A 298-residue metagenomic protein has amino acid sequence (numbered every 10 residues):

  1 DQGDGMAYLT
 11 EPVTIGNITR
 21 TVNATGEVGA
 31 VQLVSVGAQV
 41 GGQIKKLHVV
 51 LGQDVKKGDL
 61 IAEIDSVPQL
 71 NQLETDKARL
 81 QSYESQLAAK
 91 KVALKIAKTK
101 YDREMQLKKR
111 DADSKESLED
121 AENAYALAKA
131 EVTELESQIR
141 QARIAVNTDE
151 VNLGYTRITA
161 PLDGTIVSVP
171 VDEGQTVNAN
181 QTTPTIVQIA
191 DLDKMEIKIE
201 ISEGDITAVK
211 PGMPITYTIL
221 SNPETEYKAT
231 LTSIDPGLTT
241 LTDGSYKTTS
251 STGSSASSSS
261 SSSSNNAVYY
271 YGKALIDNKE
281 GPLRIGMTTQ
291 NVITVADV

Functional and structural regions predicted by a protein language model:
D1-N23, Y246-S250: Acidic, gly/proline-rich low-complexity N-terminal segments at the extreme N terminus
M6-A7, D163, P170-V171, T182-P184 (+5 more regions): Beta-strand/loop subdomains of soluble extracytoplasmic proteins
T10-V13, I18, G26-V28, I44 (+2 more regions): Conserved hydrophobic positions within beta-strands
T19-Q81, R110, E116, V169-D172 (+1 more regions): Long, amphipathic coiled-coil "stalk"/hairpin helices in large membrane-associated assemblies
R20-N23, N71, T75-A78, Y83-S85 (+3 more regions): Extended amphipathic alpha-helical segments
G26, I44, G52-I61, E104 (+4 more regions): A structural signal for short beta-strand/turn segments enriched in small hydrophobics and glycine
V31, L47, P161-D163, V169 (+3 more regions): Residue-level recognition of beta-strand microenvironments
Q39, K45, L70, E136-T176 (+2 more regions): Elongated periplasmic alpha-helical coiled-coil
